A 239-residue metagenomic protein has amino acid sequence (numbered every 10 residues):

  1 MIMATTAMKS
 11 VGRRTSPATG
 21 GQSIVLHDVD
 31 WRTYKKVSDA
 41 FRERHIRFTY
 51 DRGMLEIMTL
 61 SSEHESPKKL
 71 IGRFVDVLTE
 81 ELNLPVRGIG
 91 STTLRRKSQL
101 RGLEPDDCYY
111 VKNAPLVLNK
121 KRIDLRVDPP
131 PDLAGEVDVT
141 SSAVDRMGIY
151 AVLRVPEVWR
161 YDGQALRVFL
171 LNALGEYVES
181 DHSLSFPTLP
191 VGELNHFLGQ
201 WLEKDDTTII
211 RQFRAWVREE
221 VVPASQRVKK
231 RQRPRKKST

Functional and structural regions predicted by a protein language model:
M1-T239: Gly/Pro/Ser/Thr-rich low-complexity, intrinsically disordered segments predominantly at protein N-termini
